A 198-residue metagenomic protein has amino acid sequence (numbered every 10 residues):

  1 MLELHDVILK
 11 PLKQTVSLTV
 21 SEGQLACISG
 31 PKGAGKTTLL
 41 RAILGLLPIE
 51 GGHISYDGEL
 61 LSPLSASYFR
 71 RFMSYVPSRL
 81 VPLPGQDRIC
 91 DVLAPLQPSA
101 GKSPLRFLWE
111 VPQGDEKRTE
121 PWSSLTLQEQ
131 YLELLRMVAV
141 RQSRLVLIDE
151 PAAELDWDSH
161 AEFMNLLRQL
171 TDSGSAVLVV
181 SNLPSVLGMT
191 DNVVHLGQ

Functional and structural regions predicted by a protein language model:
S29-P31: The feature captures the beta-strand-to-loop junction immediately N-terminal to the Walker
L44: Helix-to-loop junction immediately C-terminal to a conserved catalytic motif
G52-L60, F69: Conserved ABC transporter NBD signature motif
V76-R79, P84-L105: Q-loop/switch helix immediately C-terminal to the Walker
P121, E150-P151: Walker B catalytic motif
P121-E129: Conserved ABC ATPase signature
V138-A139: ABC ATPase C-loop
D149, L155-D156: ABC-family nucleotide-binding domains
